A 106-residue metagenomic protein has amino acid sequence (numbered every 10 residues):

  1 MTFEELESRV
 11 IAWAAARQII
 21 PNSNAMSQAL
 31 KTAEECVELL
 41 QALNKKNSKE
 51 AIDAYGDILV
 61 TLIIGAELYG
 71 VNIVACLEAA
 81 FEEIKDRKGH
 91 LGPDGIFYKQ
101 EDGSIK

Functional and structural regions predicted by a protein language model:
M1-Y55, L59-K106: Flexible "arm" and connector segments at domain edges
